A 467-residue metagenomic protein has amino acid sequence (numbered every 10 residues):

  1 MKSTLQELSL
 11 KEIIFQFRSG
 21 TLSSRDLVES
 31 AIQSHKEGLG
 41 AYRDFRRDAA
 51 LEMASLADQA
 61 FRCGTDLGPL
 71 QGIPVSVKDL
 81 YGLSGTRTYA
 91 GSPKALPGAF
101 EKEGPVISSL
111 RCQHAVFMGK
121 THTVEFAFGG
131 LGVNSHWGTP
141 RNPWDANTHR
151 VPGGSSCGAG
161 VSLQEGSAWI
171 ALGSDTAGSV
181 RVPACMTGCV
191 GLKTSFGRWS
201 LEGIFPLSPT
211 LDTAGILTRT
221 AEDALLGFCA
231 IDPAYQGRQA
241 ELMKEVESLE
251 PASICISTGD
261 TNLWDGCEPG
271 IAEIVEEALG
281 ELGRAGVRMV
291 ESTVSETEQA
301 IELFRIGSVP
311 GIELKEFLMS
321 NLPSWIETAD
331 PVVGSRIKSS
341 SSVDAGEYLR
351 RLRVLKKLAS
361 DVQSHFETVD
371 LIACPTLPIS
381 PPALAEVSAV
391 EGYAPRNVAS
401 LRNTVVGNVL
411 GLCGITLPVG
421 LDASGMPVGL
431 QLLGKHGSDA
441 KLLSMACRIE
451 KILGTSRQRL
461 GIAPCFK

Functional and structural regions predicted by a protein language model:
M1-E52, R284-G286, Q458-K467: An N-terminal boundary/leader segment
G20, G72, K78, C112 (+1 more regions): Glycine-rich, small-residue loops and helix-cap segments that act as flexible hinges at active-site edges
T21-E29, S55, P269-T293, M319-S324 (+3 more regions): Acyltransferase
A31, A50, A224, I256 (+4 more regions): Residue-level signal for inorganic ion chemistry
G40, W169, D370: Conserved acidic residues
L70-P93, P251-C255, S308-A359, P375 (+1 more regions): Short helix-loop capping/hinge segments that flank enzyme active sites or metal/cofactor-binding pockets
Q71-A214, G259-T261, C374-Y393: Short glycine/serine-rich loop/turn segments
E165, W169-T258, N262-W264, E276-A285 (+3 more regions): Structural helix-boundary/capping segments
